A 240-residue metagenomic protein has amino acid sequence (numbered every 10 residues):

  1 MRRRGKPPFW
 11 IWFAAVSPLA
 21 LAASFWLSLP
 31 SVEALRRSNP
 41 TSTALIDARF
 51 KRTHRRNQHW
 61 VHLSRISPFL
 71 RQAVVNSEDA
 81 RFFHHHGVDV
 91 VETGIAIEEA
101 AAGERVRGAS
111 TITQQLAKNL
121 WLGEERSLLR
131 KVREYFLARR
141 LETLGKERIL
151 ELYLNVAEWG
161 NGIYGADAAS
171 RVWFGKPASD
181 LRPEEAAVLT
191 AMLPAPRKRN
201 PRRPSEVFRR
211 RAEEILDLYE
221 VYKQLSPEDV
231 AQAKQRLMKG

Functional and structural regions predicted by a protein language model:
R2-G240: Juxtamembrane regions of bacterial inner-membrane/periplasmic proteins, predominantly the peptidoglycan biogenesis
